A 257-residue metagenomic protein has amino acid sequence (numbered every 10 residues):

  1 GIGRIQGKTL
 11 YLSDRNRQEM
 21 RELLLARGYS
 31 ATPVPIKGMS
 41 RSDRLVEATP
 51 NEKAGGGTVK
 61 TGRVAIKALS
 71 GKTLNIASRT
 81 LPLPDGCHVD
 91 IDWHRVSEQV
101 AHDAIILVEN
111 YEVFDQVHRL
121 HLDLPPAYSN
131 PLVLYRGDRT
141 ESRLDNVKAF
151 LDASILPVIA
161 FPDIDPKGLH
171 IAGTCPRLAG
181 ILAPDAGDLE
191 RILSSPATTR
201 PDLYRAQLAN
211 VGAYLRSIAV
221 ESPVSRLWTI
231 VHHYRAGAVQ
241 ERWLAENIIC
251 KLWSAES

Functional and structural regions predicted by a protein language model:
G1-A153, K167, G173-S257: Nucleic-acid enzyme cleavage-core boundary/entry regions
L107, P157-I164: Acidic beta-strand-to-loop metal/phosphate-binding motif
